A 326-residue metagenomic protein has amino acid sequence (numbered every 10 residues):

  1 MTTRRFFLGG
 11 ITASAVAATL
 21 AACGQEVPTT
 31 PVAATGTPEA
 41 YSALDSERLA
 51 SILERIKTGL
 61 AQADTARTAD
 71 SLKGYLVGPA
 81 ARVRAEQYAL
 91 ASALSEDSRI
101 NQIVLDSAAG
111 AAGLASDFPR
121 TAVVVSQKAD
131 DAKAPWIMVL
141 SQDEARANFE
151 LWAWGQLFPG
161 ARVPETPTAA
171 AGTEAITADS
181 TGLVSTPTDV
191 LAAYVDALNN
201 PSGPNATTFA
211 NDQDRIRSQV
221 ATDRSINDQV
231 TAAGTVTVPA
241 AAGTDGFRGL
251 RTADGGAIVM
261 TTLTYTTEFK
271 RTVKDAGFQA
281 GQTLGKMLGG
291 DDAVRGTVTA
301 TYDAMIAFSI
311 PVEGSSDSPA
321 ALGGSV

Functional and structural regions predicted by a protein language model:
M1, I11-A17: Secretory targeting signals
F7-L8: N-terminal export leaders
L20-A22: C-terminal motif of bacterial Sec signal peptides marking the signal peptidase cleavage site
G24-E26: Bacterial signal peptide processing site
G36-S92, P164-T235: Core segments of small alpha/beta cavity-forming domains
L90-P135, V236-A280: Surface-exposed, charged secondary-structure patches
D130-A193, D254-M260, G285, D292-V326: Short beta-strand edge/turn micro-motifs at domain boundaries
D196-V326: Interaction-prone hydrophobic/basic patches in short secondary-structure elements
